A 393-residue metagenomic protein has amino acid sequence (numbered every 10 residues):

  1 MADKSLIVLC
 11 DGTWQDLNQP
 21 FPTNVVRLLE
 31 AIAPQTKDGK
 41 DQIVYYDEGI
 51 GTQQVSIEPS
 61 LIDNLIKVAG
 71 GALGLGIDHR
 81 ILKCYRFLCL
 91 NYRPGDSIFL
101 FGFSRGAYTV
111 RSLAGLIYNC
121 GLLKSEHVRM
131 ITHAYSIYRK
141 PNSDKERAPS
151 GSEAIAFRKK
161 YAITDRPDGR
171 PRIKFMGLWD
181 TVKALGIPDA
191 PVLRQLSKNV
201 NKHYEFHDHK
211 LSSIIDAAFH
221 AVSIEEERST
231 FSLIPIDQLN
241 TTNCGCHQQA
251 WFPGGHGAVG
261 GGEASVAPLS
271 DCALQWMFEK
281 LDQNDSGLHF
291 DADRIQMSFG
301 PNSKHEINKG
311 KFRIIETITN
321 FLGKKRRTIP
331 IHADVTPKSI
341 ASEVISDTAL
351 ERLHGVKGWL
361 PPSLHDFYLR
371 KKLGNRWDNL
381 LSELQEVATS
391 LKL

Functional and structural regions predicted by a protein language model:
M1-L393: Active-site- or binding-pocket-proximal scaffold segments within functional domains
